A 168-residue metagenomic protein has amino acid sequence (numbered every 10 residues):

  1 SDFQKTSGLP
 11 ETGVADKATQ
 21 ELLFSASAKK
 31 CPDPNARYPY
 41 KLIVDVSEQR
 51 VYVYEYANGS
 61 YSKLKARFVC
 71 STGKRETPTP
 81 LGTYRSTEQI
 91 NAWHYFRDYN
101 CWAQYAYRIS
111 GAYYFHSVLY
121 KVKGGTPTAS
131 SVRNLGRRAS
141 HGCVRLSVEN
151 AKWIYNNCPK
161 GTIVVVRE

Functional and structural regions predicted by a protein language model:
D2-L22: Short acidic, glycine/serine/threonine-rich helix-capping segments at coil-helix boundaries
Q4-E11, S27, E55, E88-I90 (+5 more regions): Sec/Tat-exported extracytoplasmic proteins
G8-E11, R37-Y40, Q104, A139-G142: Second-shell loop/turn segments in exported
A18-F24, K29, A36: Long, low-complexity, intrinsically disordered N-terminal extensions of eukaryotic proteins, enriched
Q20-F24, E48, R67, T83 (+1 more regions): Extracytoplasmic/secreted envelope proteins and their assembly/folding machinery, especially bacterial periplasmic
K29-C31, N35-P127: Gly/Pro-biased beta-strand-loop elements
Y95-E168: Exported/periplasmic cell-wall-interacting domains
